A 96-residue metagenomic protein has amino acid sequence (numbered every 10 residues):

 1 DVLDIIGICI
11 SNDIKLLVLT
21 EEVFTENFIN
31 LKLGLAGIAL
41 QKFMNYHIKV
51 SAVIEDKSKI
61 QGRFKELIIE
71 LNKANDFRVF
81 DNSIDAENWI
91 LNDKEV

Functional and structural regions predicted by a protein language model:
D1-V96: Amphipathic, Lys/Arg-enriched alpha-helical "gate/interface" segment within cytosolic domains that mediates
